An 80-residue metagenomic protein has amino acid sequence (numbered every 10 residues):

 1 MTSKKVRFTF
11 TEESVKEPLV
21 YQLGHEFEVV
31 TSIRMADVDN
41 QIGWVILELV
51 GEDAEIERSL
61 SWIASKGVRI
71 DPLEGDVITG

Functional and structural regions predicted by a protein language model:
M1-W44, E48-G80: Long, contiguous binding/interaction regions
